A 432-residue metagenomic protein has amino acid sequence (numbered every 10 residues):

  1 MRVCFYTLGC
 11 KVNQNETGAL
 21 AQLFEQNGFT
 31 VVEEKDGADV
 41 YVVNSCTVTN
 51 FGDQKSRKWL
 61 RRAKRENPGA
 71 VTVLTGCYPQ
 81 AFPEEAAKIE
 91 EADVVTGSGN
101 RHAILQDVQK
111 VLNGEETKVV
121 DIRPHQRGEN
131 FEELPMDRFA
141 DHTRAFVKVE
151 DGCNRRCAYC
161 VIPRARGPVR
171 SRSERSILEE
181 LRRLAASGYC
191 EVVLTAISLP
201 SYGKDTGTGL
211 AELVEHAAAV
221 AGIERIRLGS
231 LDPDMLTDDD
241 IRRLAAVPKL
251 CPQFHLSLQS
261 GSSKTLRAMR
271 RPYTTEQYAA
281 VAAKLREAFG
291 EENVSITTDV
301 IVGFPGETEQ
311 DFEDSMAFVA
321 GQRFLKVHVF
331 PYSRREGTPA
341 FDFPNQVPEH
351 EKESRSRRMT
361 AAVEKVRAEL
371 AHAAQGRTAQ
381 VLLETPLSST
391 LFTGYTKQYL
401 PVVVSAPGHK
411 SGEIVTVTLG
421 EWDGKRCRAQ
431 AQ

Functional and structural regions predicted by a protein language model:
M1-Y202, D239, L244, L250 (+5 more regions): Proteins enriched for Cys/Gly/acidic motifs involved in redox and nucleic-acid/cofactor modification
R2, N67-P68, V220-R227: Short, surface-exposed connector motifs at secondary-structure boundaries
T47-G52, Y189-V220, D232-D239, L266 (+1 more regions): Conserved glycine-rich "GG(E/T)P / GGGxP" loop and the immediately following alpha-helix in the radical SAM core
C160-G167, R225-D234, S260-R270, L285 (+2 more regions): Conserved strand-turn element in the central/C-terminal portion of the radical SAM core barrel that lines
A186, A211-R225, L236-T298: Radical SAM/AdoMet-radical enzyme domain recognition
L256, D299, V319, V327 (+3 more regions): Hydrophobic, well-ordered secondary-structure elements that form the walls of internal hydrophobic environments
E307, Q322-F324: Contiguous mid-protein beta-loop-alpha structural module that forms a pocket-lining wall or clamp of enzyme active
D342-Q432: Terminal RNA-binding accessory module
